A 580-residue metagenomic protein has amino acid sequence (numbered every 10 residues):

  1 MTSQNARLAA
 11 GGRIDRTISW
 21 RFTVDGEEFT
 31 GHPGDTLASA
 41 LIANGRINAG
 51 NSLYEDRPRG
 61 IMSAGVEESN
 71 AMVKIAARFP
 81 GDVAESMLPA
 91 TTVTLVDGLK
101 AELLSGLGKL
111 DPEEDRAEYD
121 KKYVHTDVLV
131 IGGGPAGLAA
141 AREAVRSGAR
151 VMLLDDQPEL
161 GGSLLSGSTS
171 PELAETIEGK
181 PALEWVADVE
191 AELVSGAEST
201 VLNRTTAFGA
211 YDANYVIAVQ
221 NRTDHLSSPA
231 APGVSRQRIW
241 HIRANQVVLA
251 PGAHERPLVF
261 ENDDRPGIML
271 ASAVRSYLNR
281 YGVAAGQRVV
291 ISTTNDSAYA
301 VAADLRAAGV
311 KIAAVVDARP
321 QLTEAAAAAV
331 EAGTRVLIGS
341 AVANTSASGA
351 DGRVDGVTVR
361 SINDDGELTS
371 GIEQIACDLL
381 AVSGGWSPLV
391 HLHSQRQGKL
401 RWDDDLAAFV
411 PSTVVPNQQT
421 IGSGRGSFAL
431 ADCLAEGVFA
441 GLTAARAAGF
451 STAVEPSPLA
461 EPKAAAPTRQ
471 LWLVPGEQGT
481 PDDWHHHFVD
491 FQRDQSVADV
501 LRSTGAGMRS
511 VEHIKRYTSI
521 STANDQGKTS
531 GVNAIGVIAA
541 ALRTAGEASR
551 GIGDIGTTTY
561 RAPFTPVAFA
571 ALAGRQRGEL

Functional and structural regions predicted by a protein language model:
T2-L580: Residues forming the flavin
